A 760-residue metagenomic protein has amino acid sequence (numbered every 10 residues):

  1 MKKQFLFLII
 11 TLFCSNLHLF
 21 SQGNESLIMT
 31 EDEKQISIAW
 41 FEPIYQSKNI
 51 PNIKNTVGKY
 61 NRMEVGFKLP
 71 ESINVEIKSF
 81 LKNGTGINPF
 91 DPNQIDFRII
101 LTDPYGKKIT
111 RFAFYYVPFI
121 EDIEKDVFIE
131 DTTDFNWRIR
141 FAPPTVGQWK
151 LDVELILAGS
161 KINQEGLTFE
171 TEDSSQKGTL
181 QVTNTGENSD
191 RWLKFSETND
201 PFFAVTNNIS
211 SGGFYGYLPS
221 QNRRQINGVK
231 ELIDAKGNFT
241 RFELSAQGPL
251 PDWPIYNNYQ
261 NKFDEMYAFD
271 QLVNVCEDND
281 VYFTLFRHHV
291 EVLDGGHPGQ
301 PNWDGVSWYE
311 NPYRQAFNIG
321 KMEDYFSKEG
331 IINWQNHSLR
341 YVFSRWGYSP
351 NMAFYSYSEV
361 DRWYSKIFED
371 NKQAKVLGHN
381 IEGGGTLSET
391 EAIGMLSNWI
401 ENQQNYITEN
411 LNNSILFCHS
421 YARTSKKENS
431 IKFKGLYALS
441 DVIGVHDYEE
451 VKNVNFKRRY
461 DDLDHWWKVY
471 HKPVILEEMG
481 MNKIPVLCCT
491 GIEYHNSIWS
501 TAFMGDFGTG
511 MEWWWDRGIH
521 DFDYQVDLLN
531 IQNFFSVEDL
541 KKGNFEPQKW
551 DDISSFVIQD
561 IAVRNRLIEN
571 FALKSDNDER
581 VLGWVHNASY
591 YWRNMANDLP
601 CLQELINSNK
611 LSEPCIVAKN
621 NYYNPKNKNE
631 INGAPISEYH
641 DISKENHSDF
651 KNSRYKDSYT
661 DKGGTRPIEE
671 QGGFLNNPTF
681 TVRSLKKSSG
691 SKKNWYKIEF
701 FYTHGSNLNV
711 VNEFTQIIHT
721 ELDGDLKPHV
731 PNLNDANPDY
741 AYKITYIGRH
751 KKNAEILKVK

Functional and structural regions predicted by a protein language model:
F7-N16: Bacterial N-terminal signal peptides
E25-Q35, G166-D200, E755-V759: Low-complexity, Pro/Ser/Thr- and charge-rich linker/hinge segments at domain boundaries
E25-Y105, E170, S554, D560 (+1 more regions): Non-catalytic, glycine-rich low-complexity segments
T30-E33, V57, H471-V474, N482-I484 (+3 more regions): Aromatic- and carboxylate-lined catalytic core of secreted/periplasmic carbohydrate-active enzymes
V57-F67, N74-S79, N83-F97, I109-E172: Ligand-binding face of N-terminal immunoglobulin V-set domains in extracellular IgSF glycoproteins
Q94-D96, I156-S160, S174-S440, E449-N453: Active-site mouth of glycoside hydrolases
T110-F128, I636, N709-D723: Solvent-exposed serine/threonine-rich low-complexity stretches and specific carbohydrate-binding patches
V281, S344, L411-L416, K434-D523: Catalytic-core region of carbohydrate-active enzymes that cleave or remodel glycosidic bonds
